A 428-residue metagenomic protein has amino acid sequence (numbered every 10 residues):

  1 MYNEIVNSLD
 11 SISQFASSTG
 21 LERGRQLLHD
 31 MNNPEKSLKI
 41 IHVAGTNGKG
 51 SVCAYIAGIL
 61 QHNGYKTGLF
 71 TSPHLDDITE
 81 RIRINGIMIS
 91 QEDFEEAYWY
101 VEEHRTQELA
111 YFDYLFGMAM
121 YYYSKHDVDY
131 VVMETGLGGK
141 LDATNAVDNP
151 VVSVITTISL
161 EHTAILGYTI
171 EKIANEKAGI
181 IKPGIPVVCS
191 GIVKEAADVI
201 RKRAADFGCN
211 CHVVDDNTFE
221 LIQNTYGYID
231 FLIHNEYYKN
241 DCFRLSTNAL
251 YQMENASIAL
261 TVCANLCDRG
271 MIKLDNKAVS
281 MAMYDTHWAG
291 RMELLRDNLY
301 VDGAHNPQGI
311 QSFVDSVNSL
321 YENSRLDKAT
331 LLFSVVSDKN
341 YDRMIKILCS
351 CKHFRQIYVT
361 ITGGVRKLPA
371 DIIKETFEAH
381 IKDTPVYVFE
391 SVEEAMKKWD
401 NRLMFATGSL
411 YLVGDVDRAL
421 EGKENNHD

Functional and structural regions predicted by a protein language model:
M1-G45, V52, G58-Y65, F70 (+1 more regions): Short functional linear segments
L21, L28-H29, N33-K36, H62-D148 (+2 more regions): ATP-dependent carboxylate-amine ligase catalytic core
S37, Y130-M133, D142-V154, I158-H162 (+2 more regions): Nucleotide phosphate-binding/pyrophosphate-handling subdomain across enzymes that bind or process nucleotide phosphates
I56-Q61, Y123, L266, F377 (+1 more regions): Hydrophobic alpha-helical packing residues
P73, S190-G191, R203-T225, L245-L250 (+5 more regions): Beta-strand->loop->alpha-helix junctions that form or flank phosphate-binding loops in nucleotide-handling enzymes
D127, V131-E134, P150-F243, A256-K277: Acidic, Mg2+-coordinating active-site environments of NTP-dependent enzymes
V193-R203, G208-H212, R343-M404: C-terminal helical cap/extension that packs against the catalytic core of soluble nucleotide-cofactor enzymes
A395-E421: A glycine-rich beta-strand to alpha-helix segment that forms a phosphate/ribose-binding loop at ligand/cofactor sites
